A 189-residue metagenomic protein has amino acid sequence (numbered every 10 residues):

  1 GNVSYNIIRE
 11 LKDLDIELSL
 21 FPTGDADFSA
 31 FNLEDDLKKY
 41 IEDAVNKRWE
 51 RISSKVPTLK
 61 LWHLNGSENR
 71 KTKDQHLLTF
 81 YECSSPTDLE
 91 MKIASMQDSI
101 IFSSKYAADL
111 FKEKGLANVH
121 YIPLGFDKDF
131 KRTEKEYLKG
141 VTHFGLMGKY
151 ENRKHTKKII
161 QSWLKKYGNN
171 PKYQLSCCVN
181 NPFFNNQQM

Functional and structural regions predicted by a protein language model:
G1-S29: N-terminal subdomain of nucleotide-sugar transferases
N2-I7, S103, H155-I159: Conserved alpha-helical elements of sugar-nucleotide-dependent glycosyltransferases
I16-E17, I160, L164-M189: A conserved nucleotide-sugar
D27-K112, L116: Extended catalytic core of nucleotide-activated donor transferases of GT-like folds
L78, S103, I122, F144-K149 (+1 more regions): Short hydrophobic "strand-cap" motifs at the C-terminus of beta-strands
D88-L89, G125-T142, F184-N185: Acidic anion/phosphate-binding donor-loop and adjacent secondary structure in glycosyltransferase catalytic cores
N118-L124: Short hydrophobic/aromatic-enriched beta-strand-loop microsegments
E136-K154, I160-W163, L175-C177: Conserved donor-binding/catalytic core segment of Leloir-type glycosyltransferases
